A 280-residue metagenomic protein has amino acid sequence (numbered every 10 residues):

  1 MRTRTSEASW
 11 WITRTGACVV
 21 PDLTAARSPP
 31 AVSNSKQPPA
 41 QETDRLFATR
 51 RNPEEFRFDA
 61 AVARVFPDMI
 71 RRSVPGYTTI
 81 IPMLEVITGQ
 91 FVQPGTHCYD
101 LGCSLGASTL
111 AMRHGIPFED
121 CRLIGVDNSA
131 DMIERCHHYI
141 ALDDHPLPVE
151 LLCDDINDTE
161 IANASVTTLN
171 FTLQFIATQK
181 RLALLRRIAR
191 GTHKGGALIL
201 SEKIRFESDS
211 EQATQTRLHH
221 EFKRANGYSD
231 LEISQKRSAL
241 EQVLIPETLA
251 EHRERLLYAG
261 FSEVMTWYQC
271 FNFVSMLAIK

Functional and structural regions predicted by a protein language model:
N52-E55, V62-I80: Class I SAM-dependent methyltransferase Rossmann-like catalytic core, especially the SAM/SAH-binding loop
G76-P94: Conserved alpha-helix/loop element of class I SAM-dependent methyltransferases that forms part of the SAM/SAH-binding
Y99-D100, S104-N157: Class I SAM-dependent methyltransferase SAM/SAH-binding core
T168: A conserved beta-strand element that flanks and buttresses the S-adenosyl-L-methionine
L182-K194: A short glycine-rich, Lys/Arg-flanked "PGG" loop and its adjoining helix->strand segment in the class I
I199-A225: Conserved class I S-adenosyl-L-methionine
Q242-A259: Short alpha-helix
A259-K280: Core SAM-dependent methyltransferase catalytic element
